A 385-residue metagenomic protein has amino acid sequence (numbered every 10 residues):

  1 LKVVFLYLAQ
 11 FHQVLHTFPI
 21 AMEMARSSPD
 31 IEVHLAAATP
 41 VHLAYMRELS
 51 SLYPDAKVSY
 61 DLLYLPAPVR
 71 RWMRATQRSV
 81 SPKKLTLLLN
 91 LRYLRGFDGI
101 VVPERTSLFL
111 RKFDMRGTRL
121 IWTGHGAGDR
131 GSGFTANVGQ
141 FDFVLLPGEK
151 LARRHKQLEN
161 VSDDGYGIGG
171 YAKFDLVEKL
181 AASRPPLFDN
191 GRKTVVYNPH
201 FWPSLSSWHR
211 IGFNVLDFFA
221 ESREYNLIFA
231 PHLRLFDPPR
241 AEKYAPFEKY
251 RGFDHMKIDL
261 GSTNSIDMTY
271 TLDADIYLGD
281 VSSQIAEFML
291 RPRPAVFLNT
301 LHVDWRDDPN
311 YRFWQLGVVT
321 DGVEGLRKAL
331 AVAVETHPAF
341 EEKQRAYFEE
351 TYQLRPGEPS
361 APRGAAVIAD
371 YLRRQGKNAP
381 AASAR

Functional and structural regions predicted by a protein language model:
L1-F11, I20, V196-Y197, L301: Nucleotide-activated donor-dependent transferases that construct or modify glycoconjugates
L8-E23, H34-E178: Active-site and donor-binding regions of nucleotide-sugar-utilizing enzymes
I20-A25, W208-Y225: Short hydrophobic signal-anchor/transmembrane segments that target glycosyltransferases and glycosylation machinery
T118, I276, P292-V296: Structural loop-to-beta junction motif characteristic of Rossmann-like glycosyltransferase folds
N137-W208, L233-D237, K343, A381: A nucleotide-sugar donor-handling region in carbohydrate enzymes
D163, S283-Y352: Catalytic binding pocket for nucleotide-activated donors in carbohydrate/polymer assembly enzymes
A241-A286: Donor nucleotide-activated moiety binding/catalytic core segment of transferases that use nucleotide-activated donors
K328-R385: C-terminal amphipathic helix plus adjacent low-complexity, charged tail appended to glycosyltransferase catalytic
